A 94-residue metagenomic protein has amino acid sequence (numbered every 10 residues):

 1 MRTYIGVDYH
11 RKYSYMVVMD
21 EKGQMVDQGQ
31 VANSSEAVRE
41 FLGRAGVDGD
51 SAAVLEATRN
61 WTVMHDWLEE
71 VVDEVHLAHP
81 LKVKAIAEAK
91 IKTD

Functional and structural regions predicted by a protein language model:
M1-D94: Phosphate- and other anionic-substrate recognition elements at nucleic-acid/protein interfaces
